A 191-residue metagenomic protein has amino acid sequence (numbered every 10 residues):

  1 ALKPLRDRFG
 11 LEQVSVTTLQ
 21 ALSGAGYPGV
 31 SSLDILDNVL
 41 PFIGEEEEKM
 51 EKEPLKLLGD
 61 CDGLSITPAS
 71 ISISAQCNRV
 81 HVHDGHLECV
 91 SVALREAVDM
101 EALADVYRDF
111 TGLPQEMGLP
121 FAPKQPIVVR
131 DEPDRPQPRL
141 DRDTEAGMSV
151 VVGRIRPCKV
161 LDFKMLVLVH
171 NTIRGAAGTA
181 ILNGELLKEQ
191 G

Functional and structural regions predicted by a protein language model:
A1, T18-A21, A75-C77, A176-A180 (+1 more regions): Small-side-chain structural scaffolding
A1-F9: Alpha-helical support elements that line or immediately flank enzyme active sites and cofactor-binding pockets
P4, V106-D109, I181-E185: Short, solvent-exposed amphipathic alpha-helical segments in soluble enzyme and RNA/protein-processing domains
Q13-L161: C-terminal substrate-binding/catalytic lobe of Rossmann-fold NAD(P)-dependent oxidoreductases
V160-G191: Generic C-terminus detector
